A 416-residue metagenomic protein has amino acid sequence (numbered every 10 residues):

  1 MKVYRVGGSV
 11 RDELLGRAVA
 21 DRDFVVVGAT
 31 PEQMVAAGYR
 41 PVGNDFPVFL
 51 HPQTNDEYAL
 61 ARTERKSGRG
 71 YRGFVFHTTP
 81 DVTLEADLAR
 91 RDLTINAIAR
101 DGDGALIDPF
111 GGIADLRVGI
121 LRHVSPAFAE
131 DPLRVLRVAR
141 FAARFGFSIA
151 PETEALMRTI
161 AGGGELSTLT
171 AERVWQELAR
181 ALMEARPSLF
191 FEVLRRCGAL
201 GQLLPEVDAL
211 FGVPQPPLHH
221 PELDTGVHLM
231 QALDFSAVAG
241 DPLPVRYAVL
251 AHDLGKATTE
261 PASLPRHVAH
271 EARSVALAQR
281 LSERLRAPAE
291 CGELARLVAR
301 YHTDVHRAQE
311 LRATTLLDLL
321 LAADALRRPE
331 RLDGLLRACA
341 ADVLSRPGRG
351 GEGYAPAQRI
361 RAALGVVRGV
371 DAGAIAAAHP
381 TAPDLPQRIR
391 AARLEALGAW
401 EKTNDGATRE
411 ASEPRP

Functional and structural regions predicted by a protein language model:
M1-P416: Catalytic cores of the polymerase beta-like nucleotidyltransferase superfamily and closely associated nucleotide
